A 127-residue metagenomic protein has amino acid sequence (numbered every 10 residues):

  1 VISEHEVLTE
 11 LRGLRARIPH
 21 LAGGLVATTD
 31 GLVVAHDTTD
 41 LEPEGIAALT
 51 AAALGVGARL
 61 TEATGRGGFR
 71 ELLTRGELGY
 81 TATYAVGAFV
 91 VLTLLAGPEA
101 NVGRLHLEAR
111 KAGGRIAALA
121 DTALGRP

Functional and structural regions predicted by a protein language model:
V1-L21, D30-P127: Acidic, low-complexity cytosolic segments
